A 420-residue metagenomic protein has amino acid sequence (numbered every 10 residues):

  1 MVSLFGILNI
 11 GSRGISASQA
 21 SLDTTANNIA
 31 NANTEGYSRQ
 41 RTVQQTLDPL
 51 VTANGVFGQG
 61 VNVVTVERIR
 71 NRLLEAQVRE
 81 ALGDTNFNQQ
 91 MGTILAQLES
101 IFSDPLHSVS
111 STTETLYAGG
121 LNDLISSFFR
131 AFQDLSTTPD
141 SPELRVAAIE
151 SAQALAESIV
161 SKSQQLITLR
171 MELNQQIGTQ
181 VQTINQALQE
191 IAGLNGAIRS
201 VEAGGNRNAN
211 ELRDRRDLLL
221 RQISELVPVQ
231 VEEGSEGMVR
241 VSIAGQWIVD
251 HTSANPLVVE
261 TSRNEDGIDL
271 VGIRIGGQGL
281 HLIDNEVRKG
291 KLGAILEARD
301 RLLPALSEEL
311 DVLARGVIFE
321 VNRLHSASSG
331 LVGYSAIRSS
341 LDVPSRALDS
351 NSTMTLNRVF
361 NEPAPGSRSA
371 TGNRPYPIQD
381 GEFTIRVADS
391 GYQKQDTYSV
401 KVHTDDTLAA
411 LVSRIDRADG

Functional and structural regions predicted by a protein language model:
M1-G420: Structural signature of extracellular appendage/secretion-system components
